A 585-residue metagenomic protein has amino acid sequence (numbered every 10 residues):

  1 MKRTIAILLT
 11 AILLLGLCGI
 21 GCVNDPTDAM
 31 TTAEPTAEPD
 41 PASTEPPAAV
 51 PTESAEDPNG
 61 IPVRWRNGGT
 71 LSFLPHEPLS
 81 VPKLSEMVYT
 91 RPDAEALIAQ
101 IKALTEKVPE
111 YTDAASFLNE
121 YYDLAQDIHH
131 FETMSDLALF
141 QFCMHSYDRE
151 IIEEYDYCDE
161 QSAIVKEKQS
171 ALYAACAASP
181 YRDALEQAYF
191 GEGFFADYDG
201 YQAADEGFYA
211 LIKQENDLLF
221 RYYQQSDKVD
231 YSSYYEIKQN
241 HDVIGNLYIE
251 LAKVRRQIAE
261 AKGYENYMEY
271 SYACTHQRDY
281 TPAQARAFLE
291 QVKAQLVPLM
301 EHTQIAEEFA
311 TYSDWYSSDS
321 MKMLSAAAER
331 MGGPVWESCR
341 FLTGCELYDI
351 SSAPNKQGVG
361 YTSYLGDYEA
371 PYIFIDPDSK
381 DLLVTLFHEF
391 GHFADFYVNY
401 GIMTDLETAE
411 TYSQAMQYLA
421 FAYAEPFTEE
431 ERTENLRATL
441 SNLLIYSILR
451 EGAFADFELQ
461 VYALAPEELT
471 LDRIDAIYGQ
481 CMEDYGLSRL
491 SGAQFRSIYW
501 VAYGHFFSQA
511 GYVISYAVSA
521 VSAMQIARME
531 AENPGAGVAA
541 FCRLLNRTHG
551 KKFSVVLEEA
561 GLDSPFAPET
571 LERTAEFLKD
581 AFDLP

Functional and structural regions predicted by a protein language model:
C18-G21: C-terminal motif of bacterial Sec signal peptides marking the signal peptidase cleavage site
V23-D25: Bacterial signal peptide processing site
A55-D319: A well-structured
L289, A294-Q295, T404-Y446, S519: Post-HExxH zinc-binding segment in Zn-dependent metallohydrolases
L347-A370: Catalytic zinc-binding patch centered on the HExxH motif and its immediate surroundings that defines zinc-dependent
Y368, Y372-L386: Short pre-active-site segment immediately N-terminal to the catalytic Zn-binding motif
D381-Y400, S413, Y418, S519: Active-site recognition of the HExxH zinc-binding catalytic motif
L386, P426, E451, A455 (+2 more regions): C-terminal, non-catalytic "cap/extension" segments appended to globular domains
